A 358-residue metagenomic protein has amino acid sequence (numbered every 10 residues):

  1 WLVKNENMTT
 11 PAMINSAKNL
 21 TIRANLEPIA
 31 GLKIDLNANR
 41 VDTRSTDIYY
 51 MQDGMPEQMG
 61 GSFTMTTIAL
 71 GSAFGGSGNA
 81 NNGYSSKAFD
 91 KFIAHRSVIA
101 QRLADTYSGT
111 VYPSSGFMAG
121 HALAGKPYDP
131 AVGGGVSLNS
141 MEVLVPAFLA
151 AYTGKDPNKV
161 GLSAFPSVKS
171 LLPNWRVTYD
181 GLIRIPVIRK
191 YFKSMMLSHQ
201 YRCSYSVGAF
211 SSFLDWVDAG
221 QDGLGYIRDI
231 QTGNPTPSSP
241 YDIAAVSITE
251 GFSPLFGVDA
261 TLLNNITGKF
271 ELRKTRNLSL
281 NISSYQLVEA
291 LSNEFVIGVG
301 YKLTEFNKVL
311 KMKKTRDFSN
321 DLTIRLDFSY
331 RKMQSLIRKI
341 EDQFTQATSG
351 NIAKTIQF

Functional and structural regions predicted by a protein language model:
W1-F358: Exposed, low-structure sequence patches enriched in small/polar residues
